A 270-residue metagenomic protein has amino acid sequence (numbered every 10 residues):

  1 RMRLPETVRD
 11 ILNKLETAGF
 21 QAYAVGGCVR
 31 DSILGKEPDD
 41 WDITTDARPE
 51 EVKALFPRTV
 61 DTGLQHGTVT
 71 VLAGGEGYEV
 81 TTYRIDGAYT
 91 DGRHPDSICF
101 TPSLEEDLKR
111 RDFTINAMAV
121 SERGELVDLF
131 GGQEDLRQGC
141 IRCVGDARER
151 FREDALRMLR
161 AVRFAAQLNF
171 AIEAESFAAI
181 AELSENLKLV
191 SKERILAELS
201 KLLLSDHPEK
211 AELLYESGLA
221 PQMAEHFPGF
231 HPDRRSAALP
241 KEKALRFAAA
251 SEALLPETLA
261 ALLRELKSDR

Functional and structural regions predicted by a protein language model:
R1-R270: Catalytic cores of the polymerase beta-like nucleotidyltransferase superfamily and closely associated nucleotide
